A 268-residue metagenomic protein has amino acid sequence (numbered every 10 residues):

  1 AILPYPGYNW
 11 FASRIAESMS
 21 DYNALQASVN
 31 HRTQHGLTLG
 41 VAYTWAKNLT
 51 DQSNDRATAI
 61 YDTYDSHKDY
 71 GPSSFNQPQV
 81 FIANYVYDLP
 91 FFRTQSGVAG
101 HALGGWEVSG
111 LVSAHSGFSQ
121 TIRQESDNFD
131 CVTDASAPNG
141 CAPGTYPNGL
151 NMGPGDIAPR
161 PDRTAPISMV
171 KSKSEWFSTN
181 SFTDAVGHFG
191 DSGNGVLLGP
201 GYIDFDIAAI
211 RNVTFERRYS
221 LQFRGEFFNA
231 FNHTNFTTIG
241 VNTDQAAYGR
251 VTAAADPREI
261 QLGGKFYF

Functional and structural regions predicted by a protein language model:
A1-F268: Short, solvent-exposed micro-motifs at the edges of structured domains
